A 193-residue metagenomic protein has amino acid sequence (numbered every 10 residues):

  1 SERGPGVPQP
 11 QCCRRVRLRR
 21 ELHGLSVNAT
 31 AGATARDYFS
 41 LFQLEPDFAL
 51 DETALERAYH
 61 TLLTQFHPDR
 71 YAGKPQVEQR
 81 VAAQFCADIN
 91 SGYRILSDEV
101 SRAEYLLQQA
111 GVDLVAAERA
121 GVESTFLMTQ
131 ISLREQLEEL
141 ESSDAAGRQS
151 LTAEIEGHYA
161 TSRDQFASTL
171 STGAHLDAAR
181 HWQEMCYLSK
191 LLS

Functional and structural regions predicted by a protein language model:
S1-Q11: Extreme N-terminal basic, low-complexity initiation segments that serve as generic localization/processing leaders
P10-C13, R17-S193: C-terminal accessory/regulatory regions appended to core domains
